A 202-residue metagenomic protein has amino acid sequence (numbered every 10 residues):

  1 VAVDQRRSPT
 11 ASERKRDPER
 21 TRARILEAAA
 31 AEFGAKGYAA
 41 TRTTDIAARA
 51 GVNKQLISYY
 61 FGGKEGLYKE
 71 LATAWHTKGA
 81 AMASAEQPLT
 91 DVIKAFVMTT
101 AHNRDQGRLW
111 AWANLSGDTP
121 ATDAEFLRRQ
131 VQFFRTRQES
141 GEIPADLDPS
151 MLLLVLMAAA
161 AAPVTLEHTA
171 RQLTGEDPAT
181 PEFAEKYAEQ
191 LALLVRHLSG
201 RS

Functional and structural regions predicted by a protein language model:
V1-P9, M98-H102, R128-S140, A159-S202: C-terminal peripheral helix-coil segments that are non-catalytic and often amphipathic
T10-K15: Short Lys/Arg-rich basic patches
R20, R24, A28-G66, E70: Helix-turn-helix
F61, L67-S84: Histidine- and aromatic-rich ligand-binding microenvironments
K78-R108, L127, P149-L153: Hydrophobic alpha-helical connector segments
G79-A80, G117-E142, S150-M151, E189: Amphipathic alpha-helical packing segments from all-alpha helical-bundle domains
T90-D123, A160-H168, G200: Helical hydrophobic small-molecule/effector-binding pocket
